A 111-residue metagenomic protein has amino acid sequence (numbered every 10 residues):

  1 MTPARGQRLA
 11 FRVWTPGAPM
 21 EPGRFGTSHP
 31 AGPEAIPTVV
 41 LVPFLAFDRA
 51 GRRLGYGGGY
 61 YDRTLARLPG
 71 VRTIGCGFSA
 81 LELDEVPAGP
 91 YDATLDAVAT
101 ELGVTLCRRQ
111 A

Functional and structural regions predicted by a protein language model:
M1-G32, V39, T73-A88, L95: Extended, well-folded interaction surfaces typified by the phenylalanyl-tRNA synthetase beta subunit core
G23-E34, A50-D62, D96-A97: A short, terminal or domain-edge coil/loop segment
A35-V39, L95-A111: A charged, well-structured terminal subsegment
P37-G75: Active-site beta-strand/loop microenvironment that shapes enzyme catalytic pockets
F44, G77-A80, A99-L102: Short, structured patches in soluble enzyme cores that scaffold and shape functional sites
R49-A50, R63, E82-V86, L106-R108: Short active-site-adjacent structural elements
P69, A93-T94: Short, structured coil segments at secondary-structure junctions
